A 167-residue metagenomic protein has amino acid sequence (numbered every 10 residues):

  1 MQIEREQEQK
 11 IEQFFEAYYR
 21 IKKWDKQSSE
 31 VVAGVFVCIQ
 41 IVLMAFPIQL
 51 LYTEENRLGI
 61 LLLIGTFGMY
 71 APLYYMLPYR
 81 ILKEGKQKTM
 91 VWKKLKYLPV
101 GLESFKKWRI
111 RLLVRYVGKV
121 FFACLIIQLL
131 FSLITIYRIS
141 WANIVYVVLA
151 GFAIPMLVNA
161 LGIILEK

Functional and structural regions predicted by a protein language model:
M1-M90, K106-K167: Hydrophobic alpha-helical transmembrane segments of membrane proteins
L95-E103: Short helix-to-coil transition segments within interhelical loops that connect adjacent transmembrane helices
